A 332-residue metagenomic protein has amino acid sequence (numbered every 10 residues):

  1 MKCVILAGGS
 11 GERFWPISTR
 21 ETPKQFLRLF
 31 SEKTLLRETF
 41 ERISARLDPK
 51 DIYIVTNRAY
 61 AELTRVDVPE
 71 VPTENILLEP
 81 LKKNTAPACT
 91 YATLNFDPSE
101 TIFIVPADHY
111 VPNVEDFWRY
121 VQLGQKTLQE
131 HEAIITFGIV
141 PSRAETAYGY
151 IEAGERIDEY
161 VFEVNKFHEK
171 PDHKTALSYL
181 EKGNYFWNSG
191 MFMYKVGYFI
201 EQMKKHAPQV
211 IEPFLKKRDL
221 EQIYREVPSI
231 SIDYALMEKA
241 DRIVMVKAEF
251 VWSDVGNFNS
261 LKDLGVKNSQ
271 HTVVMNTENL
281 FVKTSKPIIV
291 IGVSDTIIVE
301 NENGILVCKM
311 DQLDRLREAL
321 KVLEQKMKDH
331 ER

Functional and structural regions predicted by a protein language model:
K2-I5, P16, R20, R28-I104 (+3 more regions): Conserved N-terminal catalytic core of the sugar/cofactor nucleotidyltransferase
L6-A7, V55, F103-P106, T136-V140 (+2 more regions): Short beta-strand segments
F14, T64-R65, F199, M203: Hydrophobic packing residues within well-ordered alpha-helices of enzyme cores
R20, D48, V121-Q122, L320: Non-catalytic terminal and connector segments of soluble metabolic enzymes
L36, A92, D108, I151 (+3 more regions): Residue-level signal for inorganic ion chemistry
Y53, I102, N165, N184 (+3 more regions): A residue-level structural signature of the nucleotidyltransferase/glycosyltransferase Rossmann-like core
V114-E212, R218-E221, M310: Conserved core of the sugar-phosphate nucleotidyltransferase
V196-Y198, Q202-R332: Left-handed beta-helix
